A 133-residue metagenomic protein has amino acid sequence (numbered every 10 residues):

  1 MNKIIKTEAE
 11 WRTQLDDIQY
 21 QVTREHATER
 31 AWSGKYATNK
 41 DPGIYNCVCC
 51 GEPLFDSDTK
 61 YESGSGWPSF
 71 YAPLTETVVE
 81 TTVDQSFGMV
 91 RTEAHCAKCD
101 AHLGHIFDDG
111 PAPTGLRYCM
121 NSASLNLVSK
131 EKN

Functional and structural regions predicted by a protein language model:
K3-E8, R12-N133: A short Gly-Trp-Pro
